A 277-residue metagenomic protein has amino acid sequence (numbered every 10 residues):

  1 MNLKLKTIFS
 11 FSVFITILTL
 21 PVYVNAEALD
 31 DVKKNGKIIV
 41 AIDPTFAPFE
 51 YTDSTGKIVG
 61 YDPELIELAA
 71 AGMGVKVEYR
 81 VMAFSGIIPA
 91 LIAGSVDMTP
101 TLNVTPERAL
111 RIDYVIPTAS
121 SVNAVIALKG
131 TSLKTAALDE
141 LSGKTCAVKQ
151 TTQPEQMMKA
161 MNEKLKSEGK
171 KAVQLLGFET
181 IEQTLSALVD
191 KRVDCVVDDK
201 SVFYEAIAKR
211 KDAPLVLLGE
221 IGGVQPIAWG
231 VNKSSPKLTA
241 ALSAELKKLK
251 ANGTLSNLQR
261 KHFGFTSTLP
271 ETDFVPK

Functional and structural regions predicted by a protein language model:
T19-P21: N-terminal signal peptide c-region/cleavage motif recognized by signal peptidases
A26-L102, L242, N252, K261: Extracytoplasmic small-molecule ligand-binding "clamshell" domains of the periplasmic binding protein/Venus flytrap
P44, S120-A127, A208-K247, F263-K277: Periplasmic-binding protein-like
E67-V75, P154-G177, I207-K211: Ligand-binding cleft/hinge of the Venus flytrap
R80-V81, S85-M98, R111-D113, D139-S142 (+3 more regions): Short helices/loops that flank or line small-molecule/ion binding pockets
G86, L102-R111, M157-M161, V189 (+1 more regions): A ligand-binding cleft/hinge motif common to bilobed small-molecule-binding domains
K129-C146: Flexible hinge/capping segments at coil-to-helix
P154-M157, L246-H262: Periplasmic-binding protein-like
